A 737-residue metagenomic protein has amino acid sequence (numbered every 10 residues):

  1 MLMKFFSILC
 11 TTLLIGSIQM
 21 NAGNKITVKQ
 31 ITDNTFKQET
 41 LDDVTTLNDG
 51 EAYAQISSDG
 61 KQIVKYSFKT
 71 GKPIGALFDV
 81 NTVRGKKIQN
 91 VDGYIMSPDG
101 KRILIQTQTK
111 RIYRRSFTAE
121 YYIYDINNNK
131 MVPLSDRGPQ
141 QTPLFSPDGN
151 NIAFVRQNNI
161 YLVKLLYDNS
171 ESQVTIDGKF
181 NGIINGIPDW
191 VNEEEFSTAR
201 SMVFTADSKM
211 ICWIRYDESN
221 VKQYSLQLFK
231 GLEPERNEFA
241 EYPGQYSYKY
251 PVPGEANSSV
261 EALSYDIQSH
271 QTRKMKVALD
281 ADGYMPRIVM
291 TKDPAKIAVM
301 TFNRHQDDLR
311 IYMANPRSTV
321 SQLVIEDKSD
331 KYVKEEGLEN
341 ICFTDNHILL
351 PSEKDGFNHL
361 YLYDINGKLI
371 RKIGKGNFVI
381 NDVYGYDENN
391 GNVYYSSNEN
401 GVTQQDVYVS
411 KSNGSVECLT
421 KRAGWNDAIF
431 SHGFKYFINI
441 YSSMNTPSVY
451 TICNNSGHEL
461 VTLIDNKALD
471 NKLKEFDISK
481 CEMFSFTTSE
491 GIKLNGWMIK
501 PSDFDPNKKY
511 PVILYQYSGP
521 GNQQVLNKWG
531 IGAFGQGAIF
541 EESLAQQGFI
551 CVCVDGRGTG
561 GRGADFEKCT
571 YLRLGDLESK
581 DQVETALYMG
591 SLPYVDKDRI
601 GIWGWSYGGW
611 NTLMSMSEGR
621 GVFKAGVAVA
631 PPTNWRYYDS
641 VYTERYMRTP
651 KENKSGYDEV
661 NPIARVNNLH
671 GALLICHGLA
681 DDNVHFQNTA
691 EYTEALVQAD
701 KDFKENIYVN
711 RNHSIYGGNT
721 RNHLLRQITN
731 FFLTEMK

Functional and structural regions predicted by a protein language model:
G23-E39, I267-K276: A short helix->beta-strand "capping" segment at the edge of beta-propeller domains
I31, P294, N426-K737: Serine-hydrolase catalytic core recognition
N34, G71-K72, Q108-Y113, F117-E120 (+4 more regions): Predominantly five- to eight-bladed beta-propeller fold
T40-V44, Q89-I95, I187-A206, R287-I288 (+1 more regions): Signature of short aromatic-glycine-proline-rich micro-motifs recurring in repeat-based ectodomains
L41-T45, E51-K65, P73-L77, G93-I95 (+17 more regions): Non-catalytic accessory segments flanking enzyme active sites
A54-G60, S67, I95-P98, I103-R115 (+16 more regions): Beta-strand C-termini and the immediately following turn/loop, strongest in propeller blades
F68-T70, D125-N129, L165-D168, D266-H270 (+4 more regions): Short loop/turn segments that connect beta-strands within beta-propeller blades
K72-G100, K110, D136-P139, K328-K331: Blade-loop segments of beta-propeller domains
